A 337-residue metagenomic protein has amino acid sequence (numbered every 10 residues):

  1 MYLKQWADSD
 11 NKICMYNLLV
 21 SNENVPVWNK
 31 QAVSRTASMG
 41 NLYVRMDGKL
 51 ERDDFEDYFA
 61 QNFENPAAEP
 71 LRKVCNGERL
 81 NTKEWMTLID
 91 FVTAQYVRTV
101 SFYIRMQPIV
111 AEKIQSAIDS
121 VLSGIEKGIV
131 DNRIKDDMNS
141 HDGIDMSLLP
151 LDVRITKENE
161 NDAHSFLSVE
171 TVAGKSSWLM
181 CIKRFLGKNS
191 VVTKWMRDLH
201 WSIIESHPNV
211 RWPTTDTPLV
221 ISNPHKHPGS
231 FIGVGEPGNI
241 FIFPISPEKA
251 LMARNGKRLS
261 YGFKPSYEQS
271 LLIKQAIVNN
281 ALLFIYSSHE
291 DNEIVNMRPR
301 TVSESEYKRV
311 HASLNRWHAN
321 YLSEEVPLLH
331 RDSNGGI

Functional and structural regions predicted by a protein language model:
Y2-I337: Alpha-helical structural context detector biased toward long hydrophobic helices
